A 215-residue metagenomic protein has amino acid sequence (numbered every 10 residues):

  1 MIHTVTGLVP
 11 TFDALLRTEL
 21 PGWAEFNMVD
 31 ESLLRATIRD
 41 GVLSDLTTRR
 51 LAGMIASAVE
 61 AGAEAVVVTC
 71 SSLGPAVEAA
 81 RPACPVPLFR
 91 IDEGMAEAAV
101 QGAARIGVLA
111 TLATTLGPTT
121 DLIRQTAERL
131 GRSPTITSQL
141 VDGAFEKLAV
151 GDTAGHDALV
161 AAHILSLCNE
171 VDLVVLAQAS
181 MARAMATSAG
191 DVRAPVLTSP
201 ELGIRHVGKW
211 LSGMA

Functional and structural regions predicted by a protein language model:
M1-A215: Non-catalytic structural scaffold of enzyme domains
